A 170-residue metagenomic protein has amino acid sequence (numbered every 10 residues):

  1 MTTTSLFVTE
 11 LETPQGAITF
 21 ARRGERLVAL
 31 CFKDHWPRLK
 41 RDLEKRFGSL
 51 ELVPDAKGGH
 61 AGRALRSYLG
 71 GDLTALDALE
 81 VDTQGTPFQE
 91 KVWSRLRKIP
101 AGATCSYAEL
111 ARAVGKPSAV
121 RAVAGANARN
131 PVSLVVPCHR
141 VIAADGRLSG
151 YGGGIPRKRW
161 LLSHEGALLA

Functional and structural regions predicted by a protein language model:
M1-P117, H164-A170: Basic nucleic-acid-binding alpha-helical/helix-turn surface characteristic of O6-alkylguanine DNA
R41, A124, R159: Active-site phosphate/pyrophosphate- and oxyanion-stabilizing loops and adjacent acidic/basic residues in soluble
V120-N130: Regulatory, non-catalytic segments
P131, V135: Major-groove DNA-recognition helix of helix-turn-helix-type DNA-binding domains
C138: Short cysteine clusters
A144-A170: …primarily DNA-binding HTH/wHTH and HhH modules…
